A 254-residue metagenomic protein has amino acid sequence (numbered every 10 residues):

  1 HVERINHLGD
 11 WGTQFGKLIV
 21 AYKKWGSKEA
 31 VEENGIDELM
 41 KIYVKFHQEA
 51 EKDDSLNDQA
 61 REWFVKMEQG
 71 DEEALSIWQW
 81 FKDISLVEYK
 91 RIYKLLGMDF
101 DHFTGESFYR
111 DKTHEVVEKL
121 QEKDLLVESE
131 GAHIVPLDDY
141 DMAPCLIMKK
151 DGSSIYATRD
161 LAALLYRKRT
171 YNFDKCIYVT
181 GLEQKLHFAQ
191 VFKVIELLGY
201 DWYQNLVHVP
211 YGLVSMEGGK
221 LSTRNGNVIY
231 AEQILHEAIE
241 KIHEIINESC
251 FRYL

Functional and structural regions predicted by a protein language model:
H1-L254: NTP-dependent nucleotidyl-transfer catalytic core
